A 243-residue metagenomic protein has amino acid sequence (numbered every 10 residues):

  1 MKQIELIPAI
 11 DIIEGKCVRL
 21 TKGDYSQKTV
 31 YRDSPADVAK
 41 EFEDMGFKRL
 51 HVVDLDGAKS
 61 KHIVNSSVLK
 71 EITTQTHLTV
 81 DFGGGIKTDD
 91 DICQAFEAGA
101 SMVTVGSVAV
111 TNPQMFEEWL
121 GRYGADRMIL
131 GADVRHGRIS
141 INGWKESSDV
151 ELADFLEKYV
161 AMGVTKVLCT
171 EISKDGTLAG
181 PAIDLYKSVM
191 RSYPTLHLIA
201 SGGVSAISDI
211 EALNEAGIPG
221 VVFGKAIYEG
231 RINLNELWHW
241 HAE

Functional and structural regions predicted by a protein language model:
K2, L6, G57-T73, K87-C93 (+4 more regions): Active-site-adjacent beta->alpha loops and helix N-cap segments on the catalytic face of soluble alpha/beta enzymes
K2-L6, G46-R49, T76-V80, A100-S101 (+4 more regions): Short, well-ordered coil/turn segments that N-cap beta-strands
D11, F42, L50, A95 (+4 more regions): Conserved, mostly hydrophobic/aromatic
E14-G15, K22-S26, A100-D175: Conserved anion-binding
C17-I63: N-terminal beta-alpha supersecondary unit
Y31-E43, K87-C93, S148-K158: Short, acidic/polar
H51-D54, D81, T104-V105, I129 (+2 more regions): Conserved beta-strand positions in the central sheet of alpha/beta enzyme cores
T76, V80-V103, D184-G220: Catalytic cores of alpha/beta
